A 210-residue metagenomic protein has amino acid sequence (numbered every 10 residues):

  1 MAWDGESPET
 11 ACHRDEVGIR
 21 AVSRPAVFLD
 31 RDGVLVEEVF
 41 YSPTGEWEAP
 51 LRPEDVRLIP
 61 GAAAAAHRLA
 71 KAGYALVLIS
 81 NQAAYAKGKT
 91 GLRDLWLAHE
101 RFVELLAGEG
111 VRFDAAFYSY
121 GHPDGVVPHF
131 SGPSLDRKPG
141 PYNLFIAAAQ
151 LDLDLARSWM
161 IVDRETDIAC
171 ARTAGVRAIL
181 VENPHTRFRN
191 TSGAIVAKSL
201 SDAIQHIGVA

Functional and structural regions predicted by a protein language model:
A2-A75: Active-site neighborhood of HAD-like aspartate-dependent phosphohydrolases
A26-F28, V77, W159, I195: Hydrophobic "anchor" residues on beta-strands that sit immediately upstream of conserved functional sites
L29-R31, S80, V162-D163: Active-site flanking residues adjacent to catalytic metal/cofactor-binding acidic residues
L35-I59, Q82-D94, G108-E109, V127-L135: Metal-dependent phosphoesterase signature
A62, A66-L105, E109-G125, A171: Substrate-recognition element of Asp-dependent hydrolases with the DxDx(T/V) motif
H99-Y118, R189-V209: Structural recognition of alpha->loop->beta junctions
L135-E165: Conserved Lys-Pro-Asp/Glu-containing loop-to-beta segment of HAD-superfamily phosphomonoesterases, centered on
A156-A197: Acidic, Mg2+-coordinating phosphoryl-transfer loop and its flanking beta/alpha structural elements, shared across
